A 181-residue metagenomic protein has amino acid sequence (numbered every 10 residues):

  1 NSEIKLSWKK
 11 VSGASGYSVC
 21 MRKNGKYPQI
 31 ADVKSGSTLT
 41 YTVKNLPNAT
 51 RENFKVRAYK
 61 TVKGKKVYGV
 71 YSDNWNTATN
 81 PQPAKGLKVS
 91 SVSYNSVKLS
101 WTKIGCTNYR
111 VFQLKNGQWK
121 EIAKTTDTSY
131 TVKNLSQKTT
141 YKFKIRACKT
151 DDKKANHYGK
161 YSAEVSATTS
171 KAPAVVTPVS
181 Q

Functional and structural regions predicted by a protein language model:
N1-G13, N48, K66-G105, Q137 (+1 more regions): Pro/Thr/Ser/Gly-rich low-complexity, intrinsically disordered linker/stalk tracts
W8, V19, V43, K55-V56 (+6 more regions): An aromatic-rich alpha-helical recognition segment common to small helix-rich domains
G13-A31, K103-I122, T126-D127, K144-R146: Extracellular low-complexity, O-glycosylation-prone stalks/linkers
K23, T61-V62, L114-K115, K149 (+1 more regions): Acidic surface patches and DE-rich sequence motifs
G25-K26, K63-V67, G117-Q118, D152-H157: Short, solvent-exposed loop/turn segments that connect beta-strands within catalytic domains and beta-strand-rich
K34-S37: Short proline/glycine- and polar residue-rich coil/turn motifs
L39-Y41, T128-Y130: Short strand-edge motifs at loop-to-beta-strand transitions and within beta-strands of extracellular beta-rich domains
V43-G64, V132-D152: Beta-strand-rich modules
